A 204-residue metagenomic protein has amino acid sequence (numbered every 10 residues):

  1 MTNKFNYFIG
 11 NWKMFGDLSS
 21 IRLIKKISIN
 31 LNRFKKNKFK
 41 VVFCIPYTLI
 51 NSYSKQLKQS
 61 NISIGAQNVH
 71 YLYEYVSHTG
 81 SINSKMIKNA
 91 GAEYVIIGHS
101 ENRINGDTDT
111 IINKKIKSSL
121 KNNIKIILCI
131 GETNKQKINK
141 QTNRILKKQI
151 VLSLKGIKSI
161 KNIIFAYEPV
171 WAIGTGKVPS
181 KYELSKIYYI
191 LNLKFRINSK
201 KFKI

Functional and structural regions predicted by a protein language model:
M1-I204: Active-site loop-to-helix "anion-binding N-cap" substructures in soluble metabolic enzymes
